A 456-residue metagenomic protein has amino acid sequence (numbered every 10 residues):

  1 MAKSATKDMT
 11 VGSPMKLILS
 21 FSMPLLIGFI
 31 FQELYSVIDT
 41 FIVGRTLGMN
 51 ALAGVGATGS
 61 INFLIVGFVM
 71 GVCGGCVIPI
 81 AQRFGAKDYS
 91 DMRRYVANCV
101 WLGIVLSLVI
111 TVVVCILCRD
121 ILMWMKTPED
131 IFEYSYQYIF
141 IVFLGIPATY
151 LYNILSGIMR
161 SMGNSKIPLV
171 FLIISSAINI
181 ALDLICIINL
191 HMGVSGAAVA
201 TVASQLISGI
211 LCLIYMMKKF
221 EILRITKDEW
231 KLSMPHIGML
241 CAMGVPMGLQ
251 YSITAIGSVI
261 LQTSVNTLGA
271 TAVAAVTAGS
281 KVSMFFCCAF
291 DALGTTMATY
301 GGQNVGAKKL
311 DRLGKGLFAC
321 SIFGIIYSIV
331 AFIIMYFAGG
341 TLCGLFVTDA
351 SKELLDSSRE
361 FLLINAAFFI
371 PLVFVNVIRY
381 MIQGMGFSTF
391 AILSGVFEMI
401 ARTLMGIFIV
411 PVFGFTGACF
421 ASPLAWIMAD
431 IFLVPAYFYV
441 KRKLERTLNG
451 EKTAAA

Functional and structural regions predicted by a protein language model:
M1-S22, I80-G145, N189-V245, G301-F368 (+1 more regions): Short alpha-helical transmembrane segments in multi-pass integral membrane proteins
M9-L47, S60-G75, P79, I104-T111 (+4 more regions): N-terminal transmembrane alpha-helices
S20-D39, I141, Y152, S175 (+4 more regions): Transmembrane helical elements of multi-pass membrane transporters/channels
L25, F29, F41, I78 (+16 more regions): Transmembrane alpha-helix boundary and packing residues in multipass membrane permease domains and related
I30, L34-L52, L122-E129, I185-M192 (+5 more regions): Helix-terminus/linker motif at the lipid-water interface of multi-pass membrane proteins
L52-V112, T149-P168, V273-G339, L372-S394: Small-residue-rich hydrophobic transmembrane alpha-helices
L64-G67, T111, N179-D183, G209-L213 (+4 more regions): Hydrophobic transmembrane alpha-helices of multi-pass small-molecule transporters
C73, V142-R160, P168-S176, A197-C212 (+4 more regions): Short runs within selected transmembrane alpha-helices of multi-pass transporters and secretion channels
